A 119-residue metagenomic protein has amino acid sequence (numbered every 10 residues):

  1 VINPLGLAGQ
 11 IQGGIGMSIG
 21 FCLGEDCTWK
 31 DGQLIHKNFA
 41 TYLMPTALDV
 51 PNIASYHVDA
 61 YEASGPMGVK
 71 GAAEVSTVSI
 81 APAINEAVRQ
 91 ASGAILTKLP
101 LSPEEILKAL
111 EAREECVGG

Functional and structural regions predicted by a protein language model:
V1-G119: C-terminal catalytic domains of large/alpha subunits in multi-subunit enzymes
